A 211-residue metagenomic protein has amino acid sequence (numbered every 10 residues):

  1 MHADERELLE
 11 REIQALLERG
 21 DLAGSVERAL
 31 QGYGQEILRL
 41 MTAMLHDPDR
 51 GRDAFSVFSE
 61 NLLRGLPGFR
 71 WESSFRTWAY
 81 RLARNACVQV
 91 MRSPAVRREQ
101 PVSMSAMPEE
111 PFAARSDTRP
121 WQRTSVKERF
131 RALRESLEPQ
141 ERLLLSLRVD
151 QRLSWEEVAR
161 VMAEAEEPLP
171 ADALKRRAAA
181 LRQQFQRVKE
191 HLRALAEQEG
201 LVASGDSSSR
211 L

Functional and structural regions predicted by a protein language model:
H2, Y80, V90-A113, L201-R210: Short, basic/polar amphipathic helix motif occurring as a linker/hinge flanking DNA-binding modules in transcription
A15-R39, S136, R142: A short, charge-rich alpha-helical start-of-domain segment used by transcription regulators
E18-R19, H46, S56-S74, S93-A95 (+1 more regions): Sigma70-family region 2
L30, A132-A163: Short amphipathic alpha helix immediately N-terminal
A43, G68-W71, R81-V102, A194-Q198: Arg/Lys-rich amphipathic alpha helix in sigma70-family domain 2
D53-E60, S73-N85, Q183: Structural recognition of an alpha-helix C-terminal capping motif at a helix-to-coil junction
V88, M162-L201: DNA-recognition helix of helix-turn-helix
A106-E135: Acidic, proline/glycine-rich intrinsically disordered inter-domain spacer in sigma factors
